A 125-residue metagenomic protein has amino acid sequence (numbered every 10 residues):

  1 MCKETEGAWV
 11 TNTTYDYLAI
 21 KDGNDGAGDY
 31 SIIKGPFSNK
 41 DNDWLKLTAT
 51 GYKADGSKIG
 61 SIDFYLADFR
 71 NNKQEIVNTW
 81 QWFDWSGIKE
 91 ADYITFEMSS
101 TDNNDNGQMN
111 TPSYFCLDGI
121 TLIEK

Functional and structural regions predicted by a protein language model:
M1-G7, E90-A91: Extended extracellular/luminal ectodomain segments enriched in beta-structured repeat modules
W9-T11, G35-P36: Short edge beta-strand/loop segments characteristic of extracellular beta-sandwich folds
Y17-N24, D63, Q108: General "foldedness" signal
A19-L47: Short coil-to-beta strand junction motifs in C2/discoidin
D41-K125: Terminal, low-complexity interaction segments
